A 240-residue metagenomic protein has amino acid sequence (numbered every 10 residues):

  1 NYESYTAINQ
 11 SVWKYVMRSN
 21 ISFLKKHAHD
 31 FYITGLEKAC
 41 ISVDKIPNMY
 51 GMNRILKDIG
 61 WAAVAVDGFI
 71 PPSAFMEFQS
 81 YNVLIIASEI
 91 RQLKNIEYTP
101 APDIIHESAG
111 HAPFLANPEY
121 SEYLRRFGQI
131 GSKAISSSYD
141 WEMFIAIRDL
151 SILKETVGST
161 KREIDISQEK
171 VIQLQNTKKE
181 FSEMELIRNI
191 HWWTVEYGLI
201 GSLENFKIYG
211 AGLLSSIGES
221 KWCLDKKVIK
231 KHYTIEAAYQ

Functional and structural regions predicted by a protein language model:
N1-S138, R148-L153, S159-I164: The feature captures two recurrent sequence modes
A7, S121, L186-I187, H191-W193 (+1 more regions): Generic detection of intrinsically disordered/low-complexity segments and helix-coil linkers/edges
G51-D58, R125, Q129, E185-I200 (+1 more regions): Short, hydrophobic/amphipathic alpha-helical patches that form generic packing surfaces within helical domains
S73, E77, W141-R148, S215 (+2 more regions): Short, surface-exposed, charged/polar-biased interaction segments
F78-Q79, E142, K221-L224: Surface-exposed beta-strand edges and their flanking turn/coil or helix-capping segments
D140, F144-S202, F206-G210: Extended, Lys/Arg-enriched charged tracts that mediate electrostatic binding to polyanionic substrates
A211-Q240: C-terminal structured domains
